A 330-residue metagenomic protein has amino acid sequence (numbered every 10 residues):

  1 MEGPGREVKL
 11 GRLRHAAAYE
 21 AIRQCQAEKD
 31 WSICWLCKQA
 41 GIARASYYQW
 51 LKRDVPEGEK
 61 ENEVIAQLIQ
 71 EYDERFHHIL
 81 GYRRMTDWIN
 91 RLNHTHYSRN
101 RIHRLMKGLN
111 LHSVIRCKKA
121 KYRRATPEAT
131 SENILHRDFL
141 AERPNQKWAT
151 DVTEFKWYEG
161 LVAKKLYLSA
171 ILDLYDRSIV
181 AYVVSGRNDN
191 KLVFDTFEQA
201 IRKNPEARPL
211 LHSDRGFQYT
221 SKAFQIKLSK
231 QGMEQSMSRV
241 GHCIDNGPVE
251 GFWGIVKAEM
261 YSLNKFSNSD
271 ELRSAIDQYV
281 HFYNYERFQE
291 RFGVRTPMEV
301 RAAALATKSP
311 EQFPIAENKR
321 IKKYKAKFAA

Functional and structural regions predicted by a protein language model:
M1-W35, K60, V64, Q312: Residue-centric detector for conserved, function-critical "anchor" positions in compact interaction modules
G11-A16, C37, R44-R143, H242 (+2 more regions): Basic, flexible linker segments flanking DNA-binding modules in nucleic acid-interacting mobile-element proteins
E28, Q39, R91-L92, G108 (+2 more regions): Residues at alpha-helix termini
E28, R75, L92, K203-N204: Alpha-helix C-cap/termination motif
V55, S229-M233, I255-A330: C-terminal domain-tail junction helix/linker
T95-R99, R104, G108-I115, A125-T130 (+3 more regions): RNase H-like DDE/DDD metal-dependent nuclease/strand-transfer catalytic core used by mobile genetic elements
